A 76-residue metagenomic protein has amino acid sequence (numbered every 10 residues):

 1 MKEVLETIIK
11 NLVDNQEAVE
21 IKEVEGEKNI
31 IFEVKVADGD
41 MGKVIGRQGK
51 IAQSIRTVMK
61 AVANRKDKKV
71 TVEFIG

Functional and structural regions predicted by a protein language model:
M1-K43, Q53-G76: RNA-contacting regions in translation and RNA-metabolism proteins, encompassing KH/S1 modules where present
K50: Residue-level recognition of oxygen-bearing side chains
